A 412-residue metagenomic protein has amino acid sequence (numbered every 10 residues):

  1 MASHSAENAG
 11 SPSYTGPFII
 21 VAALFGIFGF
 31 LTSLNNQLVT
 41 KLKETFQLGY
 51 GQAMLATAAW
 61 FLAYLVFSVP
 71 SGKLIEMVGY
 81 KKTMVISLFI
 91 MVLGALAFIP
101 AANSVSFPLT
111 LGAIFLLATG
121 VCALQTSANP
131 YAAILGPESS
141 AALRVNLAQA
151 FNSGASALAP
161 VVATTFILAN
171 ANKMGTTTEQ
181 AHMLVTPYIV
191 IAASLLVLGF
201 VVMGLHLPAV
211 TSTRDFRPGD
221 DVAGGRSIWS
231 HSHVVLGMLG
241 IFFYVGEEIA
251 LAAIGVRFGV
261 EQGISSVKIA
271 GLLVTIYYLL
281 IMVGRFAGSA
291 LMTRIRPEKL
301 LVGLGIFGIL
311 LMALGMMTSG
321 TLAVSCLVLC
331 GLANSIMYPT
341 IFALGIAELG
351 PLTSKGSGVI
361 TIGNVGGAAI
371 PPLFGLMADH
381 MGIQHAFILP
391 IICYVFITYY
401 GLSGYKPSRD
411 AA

Functional and structural regions predicted by a protein language model:
G16-E44, N129, A159, I249-G259: Extracytoplasmic
N35-V39, R226-T275: Extracytoplasmic gate region of multi-pass secondary transporters
L55-K73, T275-A287: Central cavity-lining transmembrane alpha-helices of secondary-active solute carriers, predominantly the Major
F67-Y80, I167, G284-R296, A378-D379: Helix-to-loop junctions at the C-terminal end of transmembrane segments in multipass secondary transporters
F89-S104, I306-S319: C-terminal ends and interior cores of transmembrane alpha-helices in multi-pass membrane transporters/permeases
A123-P137, S335-G350: Intracellular juxtamembrane helix-capping segments at the cytosolic ends of symmetry-related transmembrane helices
S140-L168, G358-I370: Glycine-rich segments within core transmembrane alpha-helices of 12-TM secondary carriers
